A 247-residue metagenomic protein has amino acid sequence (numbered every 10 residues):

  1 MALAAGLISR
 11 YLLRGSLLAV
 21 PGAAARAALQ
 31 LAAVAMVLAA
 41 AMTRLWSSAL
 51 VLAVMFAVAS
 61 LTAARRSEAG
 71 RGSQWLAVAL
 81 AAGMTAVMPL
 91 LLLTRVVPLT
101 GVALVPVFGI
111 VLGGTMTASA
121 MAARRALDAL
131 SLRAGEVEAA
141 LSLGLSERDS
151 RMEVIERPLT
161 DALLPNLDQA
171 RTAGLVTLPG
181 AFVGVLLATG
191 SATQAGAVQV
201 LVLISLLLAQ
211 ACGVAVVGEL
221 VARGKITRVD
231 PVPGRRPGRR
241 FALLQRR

Functional and structural regions predicted by a protein language model:
M1-L3, M42-A57: Structural signature of hydrophobic alpha-helical transmembrane segments
M1-V37: Membrane-anchoring/interfacial helices and their immediately flanking loops in integral membrane proteins
G6-G15, A59-A69: C-terminal ends of transmembrane helices
L7, A35-V37, F56, S60-L61 (+3 more regions): Alpha-helical transmembrane segments of multipass membrane proteins
S48-L52, E68-A123: Loop-to-helix entry region at the N-terminal start of transmembrane alpha-helices in multi-pass membrane transporters
L112-V137, V216: Membrane-embedded alpha-helices of multi-pass transport/permease systems
R125-A162: Short cytoplasmic-facing helical segments at TM-TM junctions of multi-pass membrane proteins
L159-R247: Transmembrane alpha-helix interface motif
